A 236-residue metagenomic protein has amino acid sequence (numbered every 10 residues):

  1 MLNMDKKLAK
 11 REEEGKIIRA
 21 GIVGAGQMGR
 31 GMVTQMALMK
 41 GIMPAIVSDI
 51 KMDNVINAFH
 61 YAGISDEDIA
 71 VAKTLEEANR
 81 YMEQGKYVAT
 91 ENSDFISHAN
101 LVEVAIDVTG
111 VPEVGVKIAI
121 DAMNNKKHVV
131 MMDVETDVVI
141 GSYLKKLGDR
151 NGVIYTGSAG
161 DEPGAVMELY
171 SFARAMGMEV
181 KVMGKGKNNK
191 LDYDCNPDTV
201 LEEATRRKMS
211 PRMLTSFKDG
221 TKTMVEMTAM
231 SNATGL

Functional and structural regions predicted by a protein language model:
M1-D121: N-terminal glycine-/serine-/threonine-rich beta1-alpha1-beta2 phosphate-ribose binding loop of Rossmann-like
V23, Q27, I50-N54, N100 (+5 more regions): Conserved active-site and cofactor/substrate-binding residues in soluble primary-metabolism enzymes
F59, G63, G148, A173: Conserved hydrophobic residues forming the short capping helix/wall of the S-adenosyl-L-methionine
A89-E91, V104-D107, M131-M132, Y155-S158 (+1 more regions): General beta-strand structural signal in soluble alpha/beta enzymes
L101, N125-H128: Glycine-enriched alpha-helix->loop->beta-strand junction motifs that scaffold or abut catalytic
T109-N125, M132-V153, S158-G160: Rossmann-fold NAD(P)-binding glycine/threonine-rich loop
S142, D149, I154-L236: Core active-site phosphate/anionic-ligand binding loop and the adjoining beta-turn-alpha structural block in enzyme
